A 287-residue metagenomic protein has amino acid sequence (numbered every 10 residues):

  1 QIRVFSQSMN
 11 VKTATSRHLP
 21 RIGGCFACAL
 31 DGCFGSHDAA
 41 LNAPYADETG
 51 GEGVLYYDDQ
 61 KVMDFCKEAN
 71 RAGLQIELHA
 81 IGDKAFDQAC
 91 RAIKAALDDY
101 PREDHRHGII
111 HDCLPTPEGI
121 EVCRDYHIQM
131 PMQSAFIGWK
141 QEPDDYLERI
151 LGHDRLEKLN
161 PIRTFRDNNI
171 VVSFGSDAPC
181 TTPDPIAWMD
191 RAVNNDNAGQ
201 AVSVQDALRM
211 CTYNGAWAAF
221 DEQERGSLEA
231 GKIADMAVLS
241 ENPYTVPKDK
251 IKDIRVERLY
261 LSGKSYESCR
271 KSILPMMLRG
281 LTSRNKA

Functional and structural regions predicted by a protein language model:
Q1-D87, R91, V122, H127-A135 (+2 more regions): Metal-coordinating catalytic core of metallo-dependent amide/deamination hydrolases
S6-V11, G108-P117: Active-site glycine- and acidic-residue-rich loops that bind and position anionic ligands or nucleotide-like cofactors
R21, D221, K252-D253: Short, small/polar residue-rich loop motifs at catalytic or cofactor-binding pockets
C33, K232, K264-Y266: Residue-level signal for well-ordered, solvent-exposed loop/turn and beta-edge residues enriched in charged/polar side
K67-I76, K84-F86, R91-H107, P117-E121 (+2 more regions): His/Asp/Glu-enriched, well-ordered alpha-helical/loop segment that forms or immediately abuts the divalent-metal
K248-K271: P-loop/Walker A phosphate-binding loop and immediately adjacent motor/lid segment at beta-alpha junctions
S265-N285: Glycine- and charge-enriched low-complexity intrinsically disordered segments
